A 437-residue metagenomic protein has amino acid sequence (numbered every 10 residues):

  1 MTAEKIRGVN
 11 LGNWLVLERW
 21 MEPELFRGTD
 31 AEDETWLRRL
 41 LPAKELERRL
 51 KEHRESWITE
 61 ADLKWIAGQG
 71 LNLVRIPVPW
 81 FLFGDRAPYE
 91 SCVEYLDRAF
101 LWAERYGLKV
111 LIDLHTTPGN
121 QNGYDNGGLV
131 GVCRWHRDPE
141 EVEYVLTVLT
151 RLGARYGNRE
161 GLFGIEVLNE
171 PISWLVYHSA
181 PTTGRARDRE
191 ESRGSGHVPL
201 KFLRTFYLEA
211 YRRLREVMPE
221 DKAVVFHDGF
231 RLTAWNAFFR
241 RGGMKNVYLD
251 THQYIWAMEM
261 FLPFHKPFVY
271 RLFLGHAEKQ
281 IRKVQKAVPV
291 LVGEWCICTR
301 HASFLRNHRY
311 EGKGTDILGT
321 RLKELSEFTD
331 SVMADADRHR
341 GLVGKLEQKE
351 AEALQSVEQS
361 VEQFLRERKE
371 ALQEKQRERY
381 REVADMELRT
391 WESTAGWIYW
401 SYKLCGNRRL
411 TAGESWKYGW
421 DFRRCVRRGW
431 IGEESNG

Functional and structural regions predicted by a protein language model:
M1-L71: N-terminal carbohydrate-binding accessory modules
K5-L11, V74-I76, V110-L114, F163-I165 (+4 more regions): Hydrophobic faces of well-ordered beta-strands that scaffold small-molecule active sites in alpha/beta enzyme cores
L15-M21, M258-E259, R300-H301, R408: Short, solvent-exposed loop/turn elements at domain surfaces
E47-V74, G84, P88-T116, N126-V167 (+1 more regions): An active-site-proximal structural segment forming one wall of the substrate-binding cleft that immediately precedes
K64-G70, E104-R105, A154-E160, F238-Y248 (+2 more regions): Acidic (Asp/Glu)-rich catalytic clusters
W80-Y95, N120-E140, L175-T182, R189-S192 (+1 more regions): Surface-exposed, active-site-proximal loop segments in enzymatic domains
G161, I172-E382: Extracellular glycoside hydrolase catalytic/binding regions
A336-G437: Aromatic-rich peripheral "rim/lid" segments of glycoside hydrolase catalytic domains that contact and position glycan
